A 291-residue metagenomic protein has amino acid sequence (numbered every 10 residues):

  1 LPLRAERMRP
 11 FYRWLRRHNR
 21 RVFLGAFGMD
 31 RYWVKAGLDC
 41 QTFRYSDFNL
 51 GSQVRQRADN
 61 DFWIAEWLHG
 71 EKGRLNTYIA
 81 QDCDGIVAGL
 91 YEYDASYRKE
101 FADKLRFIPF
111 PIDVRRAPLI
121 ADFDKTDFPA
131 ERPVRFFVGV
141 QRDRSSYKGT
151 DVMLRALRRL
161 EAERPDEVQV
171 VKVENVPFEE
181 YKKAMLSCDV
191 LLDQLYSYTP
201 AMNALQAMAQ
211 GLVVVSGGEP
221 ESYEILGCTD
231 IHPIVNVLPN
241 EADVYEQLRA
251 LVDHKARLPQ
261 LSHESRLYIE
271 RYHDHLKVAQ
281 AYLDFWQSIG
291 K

Functional and structural regions predicted by a protein language model:
R9-R21, D47-I86: Membrane-proximal helix-turn-helix segments that form the acceptor-binding/catalytic region of lipid-linked
L24-G70, D143, E219, L226-G227: Acceptor-binding helix/loop patch of EC 2.4 sugar-transfer enzymes, predominantly nucleotide-sugar-dependent
W33-V34, W63-F107, R155: A short, active-site helix/loop in glycosyltransferases that binds the activated sugar's phosphate group
I108-I120, D124-K148, L154: Conserved donor-binding/catalytic core segment of Leloir-type glycosyltransferases
L186-T199, L212: Acidic donor-binding loop of glycosyltransferase active sites
V213-P220: Short hydrophobic beta-strand element within catalytic cores of glycosyltransferases and related nucleotide-activated
Y223-R249: Change "using UDP/GDP/dTDP sugars" to "using nucleotide sugars
A256-Q287: A charged, aromatic-enriched C-terminal amphipathic alpha-helix characteristic of glycosyltransferases across folds
